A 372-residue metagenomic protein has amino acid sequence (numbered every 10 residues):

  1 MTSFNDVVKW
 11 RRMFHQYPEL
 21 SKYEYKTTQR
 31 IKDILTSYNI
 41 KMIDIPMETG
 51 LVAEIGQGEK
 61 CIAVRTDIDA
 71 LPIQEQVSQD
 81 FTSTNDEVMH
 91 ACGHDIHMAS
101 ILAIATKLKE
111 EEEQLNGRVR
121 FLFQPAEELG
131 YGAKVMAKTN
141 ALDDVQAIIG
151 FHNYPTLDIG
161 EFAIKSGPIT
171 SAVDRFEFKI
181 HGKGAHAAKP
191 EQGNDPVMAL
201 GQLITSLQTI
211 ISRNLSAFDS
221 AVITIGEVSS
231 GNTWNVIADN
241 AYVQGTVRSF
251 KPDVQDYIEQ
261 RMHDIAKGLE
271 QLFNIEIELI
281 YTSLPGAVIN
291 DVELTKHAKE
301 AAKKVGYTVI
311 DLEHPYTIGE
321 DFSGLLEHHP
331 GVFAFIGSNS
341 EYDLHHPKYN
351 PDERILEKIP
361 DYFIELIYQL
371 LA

Functional and structural regions predicted by a protein language model:
M1-H90, D95, A99-L102, T106-L115: Acidic/His- and Gly-rich active-site-bordering loop/insert found across diverse amide/peptide-bond hydrolases
F14, A53, V64, H94 (+8 more regions): Divalent metal-coordination and catalytic microenvironments
H15-Y17, H90, H94-H97, H152 (+3 more regions): Histidine-centered active-site/metal-ligand motif
A63-R65, Q74, F176, F333-S338: Non-cysteine beta-strand/loop elements that form the S-adenosyl-L-methionine
L71-I73, Q79-M89, I96, E113-A238 (+1 more regions): Histidine/acidic-residue-rich, glycine-tolerant segments that coordinate divalent metal ions
A99-K107, M198-Q202, K358-E365: Short amphipathic alpha-helical face segments that pack within enzyme cores and frequently flank/anchor catalytic
I204-A372: Metal-dependent amide/peptide-bond hydrolase catalytic core, centered on the "pita-bread" metallohydrolase fold
